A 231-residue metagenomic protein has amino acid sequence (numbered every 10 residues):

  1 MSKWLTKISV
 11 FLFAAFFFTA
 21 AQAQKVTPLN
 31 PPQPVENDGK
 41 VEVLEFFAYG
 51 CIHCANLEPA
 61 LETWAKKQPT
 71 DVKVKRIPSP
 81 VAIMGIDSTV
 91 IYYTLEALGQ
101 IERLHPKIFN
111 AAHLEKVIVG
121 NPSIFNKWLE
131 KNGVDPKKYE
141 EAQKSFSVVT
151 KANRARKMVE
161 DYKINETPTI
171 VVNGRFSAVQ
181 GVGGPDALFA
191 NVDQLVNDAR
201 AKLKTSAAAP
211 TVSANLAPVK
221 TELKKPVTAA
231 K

Functional and structural regions predicted by a protein language model:
S2-I83, R156, N197-K231: Extracytoplasmic thiol/disulfide redox context detector
W4-L5, K131-K231: C-terminal cap of thioredoxin/glutaredoxin-like
D38-K40, S88, E166-T167: A structure-centric signal for secondary-structure junctions around beta-strands
Y49-H53, P80-M84, N110-E115, S145-V148 (+1 more regions): Solvent-exposed loop/turn segments at secondary-structure junctions within structured extracellular/periplasmic domains
A55-E58, G85-T89, V182-P185: Conserved strand-to-helix beginnings and helix N-cap segments that scaffold or border functional pockets
N56, E62, K66-K73, E96-Q100 (+7 more regions): Sec-exported extracytoplasmic/periplasmic mature domains
E58-A65, S88-Y92, H105, P122 (+3 more regions): Extracytoplasmic/secreted envelope proteins and their assembly/folding machinery, especially bacterial periplasmic
P69-A97, R103-L129: Structural microenvironment flanking redox-active thiols in thiol-disulfide oxidoreductases
